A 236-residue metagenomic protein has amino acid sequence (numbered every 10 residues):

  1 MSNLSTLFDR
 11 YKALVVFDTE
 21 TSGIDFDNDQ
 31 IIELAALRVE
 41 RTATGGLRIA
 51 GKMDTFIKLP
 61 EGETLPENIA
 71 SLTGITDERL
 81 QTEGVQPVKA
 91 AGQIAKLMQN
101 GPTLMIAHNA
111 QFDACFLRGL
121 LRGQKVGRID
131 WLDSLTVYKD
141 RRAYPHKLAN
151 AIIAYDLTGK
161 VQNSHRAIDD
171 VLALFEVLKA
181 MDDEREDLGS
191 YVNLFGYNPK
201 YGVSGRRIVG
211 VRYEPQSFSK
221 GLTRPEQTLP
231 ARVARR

Functional and structural regions predicted by a protein language model:
M1-D9, F175-R236: Acidic two-metal-ion nuclease catalytic site recognized across multiple nuclease folds, prominently DnaQ/RNase D-T
S2-R128, A149-H165: Conserved non-catalytic scaffold segment of RNase H-like nuclease domains
F112-D113, Y144, A173: Short phosphate-engaging motifs
C115, L135, L172: Active-site phosphate/pyrophosphate-handling residues
L120-G123, D140, A154, V177-E184: Active-site catalytic microenvironments for nucleophilic, acid-base chemistry
W131-N150: Short alpha-helix plus adjacent loop in nuclease-associated cores
I168-D169: Acidic donor-binding loop at a coil-to-helix junction in glycosyltransferase catalytic cores that engages
